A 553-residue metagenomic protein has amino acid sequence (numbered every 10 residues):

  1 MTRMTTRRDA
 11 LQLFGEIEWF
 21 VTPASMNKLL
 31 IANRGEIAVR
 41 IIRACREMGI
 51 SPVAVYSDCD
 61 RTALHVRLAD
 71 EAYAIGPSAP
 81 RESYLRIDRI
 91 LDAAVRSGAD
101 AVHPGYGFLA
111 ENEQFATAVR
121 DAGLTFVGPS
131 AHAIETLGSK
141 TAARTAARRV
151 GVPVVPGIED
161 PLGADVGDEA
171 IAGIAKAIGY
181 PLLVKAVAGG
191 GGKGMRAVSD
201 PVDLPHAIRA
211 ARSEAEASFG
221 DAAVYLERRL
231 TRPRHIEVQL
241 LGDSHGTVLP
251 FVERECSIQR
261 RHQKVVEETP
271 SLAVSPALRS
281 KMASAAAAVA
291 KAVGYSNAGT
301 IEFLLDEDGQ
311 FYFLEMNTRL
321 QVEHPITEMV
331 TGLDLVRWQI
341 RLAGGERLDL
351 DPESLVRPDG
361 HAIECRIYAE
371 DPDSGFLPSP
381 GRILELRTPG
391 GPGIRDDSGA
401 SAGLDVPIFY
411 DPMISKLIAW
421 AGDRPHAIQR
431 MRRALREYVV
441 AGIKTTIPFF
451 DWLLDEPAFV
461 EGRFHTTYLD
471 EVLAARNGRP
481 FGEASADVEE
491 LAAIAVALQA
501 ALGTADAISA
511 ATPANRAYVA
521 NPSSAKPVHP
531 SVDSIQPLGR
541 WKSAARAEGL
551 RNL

Functional and structural regions predicted by a protein language model:
M1-T5: Methionine residue identity
R7, E16: Alpha-helical and His/Cys-centered functional microenvironments
L13, W19: Cationic, low-complexity basic patches in intrinsically disordered or flexible, solvent-exposed regions
E18, G157, R341: Short beta-strand and adjacent tight-turn residues that come in two discontinuous sequence segments and form the edges
V21-I301, L305-Q321: N-terminal beta-alpha lobe that positions the nucleotide/phosphoryl donor in ATP/NTP-coupled carboxylate activation
A286, P325-L553: Catalytic cores of soluble metabolic enzymes centered on carboxylation/carboxyl-transfer
